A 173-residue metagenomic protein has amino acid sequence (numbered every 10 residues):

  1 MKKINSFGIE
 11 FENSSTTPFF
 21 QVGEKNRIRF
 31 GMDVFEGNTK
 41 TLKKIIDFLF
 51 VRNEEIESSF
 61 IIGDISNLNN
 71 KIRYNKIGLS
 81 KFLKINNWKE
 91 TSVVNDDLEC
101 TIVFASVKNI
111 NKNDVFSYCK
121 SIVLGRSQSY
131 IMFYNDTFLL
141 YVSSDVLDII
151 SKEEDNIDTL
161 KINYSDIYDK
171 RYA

Functional and structural regions predicted by a protein language model:
M1-S121: Extended, low-hydrophobicity segments enriched in charged/polar residues
F48, R52, G125, I167-K170: Surface-exposed polar/charged interaction patches
E57, N69, Q128, S144-V146: Broad gene-expression machinery/nucleic-acid interaction feature
S121-F133: Short linear interaction motifs
Y130-A173: Alpha-helical oligomerization segments
